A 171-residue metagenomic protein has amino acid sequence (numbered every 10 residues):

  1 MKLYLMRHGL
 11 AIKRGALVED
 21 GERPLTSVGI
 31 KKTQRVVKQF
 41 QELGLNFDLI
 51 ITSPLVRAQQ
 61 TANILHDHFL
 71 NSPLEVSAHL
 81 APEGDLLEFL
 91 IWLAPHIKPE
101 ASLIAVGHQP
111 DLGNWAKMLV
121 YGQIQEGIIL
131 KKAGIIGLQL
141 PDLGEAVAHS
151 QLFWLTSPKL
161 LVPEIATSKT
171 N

Functional and structural regions predicted by a protein language model:
K2-L80, G84, E126-K132, T167-K169: Active-site-proximal alpha-helix that buttresses catalytic centers in soluble enzyme cores
L3, K98-G107: Generic beta-sheet signal
L43-L45, H96-A101: Glycine-rich phosphate-binding loop signature in dinucleotide/nucleotide-binding domains
A81-I97: Short phosphate-binding loop-to-helix
Q123-Q151, L155: Domain-level recognition of soluble alpha/beta enzyme cores, biased toward histidine phosphatases/phosphomutases
V147-N171: Charged phosphate-binding loop/patch that engages nucleotide di/tri-phosphates or the phosphate backbone of nucleic
